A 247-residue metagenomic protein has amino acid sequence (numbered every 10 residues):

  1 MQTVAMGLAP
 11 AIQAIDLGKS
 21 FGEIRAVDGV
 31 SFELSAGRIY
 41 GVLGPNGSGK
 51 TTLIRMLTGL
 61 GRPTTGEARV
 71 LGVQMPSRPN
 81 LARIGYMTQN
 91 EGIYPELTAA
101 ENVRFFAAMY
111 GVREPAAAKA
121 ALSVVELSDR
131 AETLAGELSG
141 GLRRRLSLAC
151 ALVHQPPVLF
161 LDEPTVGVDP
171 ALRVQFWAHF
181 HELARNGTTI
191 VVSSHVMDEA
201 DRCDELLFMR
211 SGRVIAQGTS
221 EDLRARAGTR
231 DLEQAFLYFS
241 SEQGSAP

Functional and structural regions predicted by a protein language model:
T58: Helix-to-loop junction immediately C-terminal to a conserved catalytic motif
G66-A82: Conserved ABC transporter NBD signature motif
R104, A108, R113-R130: Conserved ABC ATPase "signature" region
L134-G141: Conserved ABC ATPase signature
L159-E163: Catalytic Walker B motif of ABC-type/P-loop ATPase nucleotide-binding domains
